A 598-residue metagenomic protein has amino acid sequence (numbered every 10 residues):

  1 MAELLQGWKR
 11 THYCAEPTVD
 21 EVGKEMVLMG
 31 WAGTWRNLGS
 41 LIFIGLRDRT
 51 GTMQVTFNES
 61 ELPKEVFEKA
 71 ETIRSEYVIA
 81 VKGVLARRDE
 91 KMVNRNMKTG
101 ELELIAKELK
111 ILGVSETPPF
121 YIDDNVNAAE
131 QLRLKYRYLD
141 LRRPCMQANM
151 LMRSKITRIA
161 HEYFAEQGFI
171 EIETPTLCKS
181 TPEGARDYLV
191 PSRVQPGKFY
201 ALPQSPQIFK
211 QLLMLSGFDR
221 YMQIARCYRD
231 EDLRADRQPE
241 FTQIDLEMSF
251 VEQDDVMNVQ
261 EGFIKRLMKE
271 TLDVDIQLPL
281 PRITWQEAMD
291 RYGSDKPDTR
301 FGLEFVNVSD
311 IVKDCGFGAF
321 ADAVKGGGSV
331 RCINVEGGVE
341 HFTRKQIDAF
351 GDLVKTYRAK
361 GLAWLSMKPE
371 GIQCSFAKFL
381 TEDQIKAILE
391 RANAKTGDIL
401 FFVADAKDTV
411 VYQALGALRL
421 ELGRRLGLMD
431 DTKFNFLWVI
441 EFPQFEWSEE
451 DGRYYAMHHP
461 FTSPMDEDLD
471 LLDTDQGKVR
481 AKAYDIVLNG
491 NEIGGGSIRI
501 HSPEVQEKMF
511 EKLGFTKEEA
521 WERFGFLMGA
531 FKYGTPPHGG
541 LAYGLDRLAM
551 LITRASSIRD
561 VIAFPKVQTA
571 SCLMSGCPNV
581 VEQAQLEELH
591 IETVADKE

Functional and structural regions predicted by a protein language model:
M1-E598: Class II aminoacyl-tRNA synthetase catalytic cores and aaRS-like
